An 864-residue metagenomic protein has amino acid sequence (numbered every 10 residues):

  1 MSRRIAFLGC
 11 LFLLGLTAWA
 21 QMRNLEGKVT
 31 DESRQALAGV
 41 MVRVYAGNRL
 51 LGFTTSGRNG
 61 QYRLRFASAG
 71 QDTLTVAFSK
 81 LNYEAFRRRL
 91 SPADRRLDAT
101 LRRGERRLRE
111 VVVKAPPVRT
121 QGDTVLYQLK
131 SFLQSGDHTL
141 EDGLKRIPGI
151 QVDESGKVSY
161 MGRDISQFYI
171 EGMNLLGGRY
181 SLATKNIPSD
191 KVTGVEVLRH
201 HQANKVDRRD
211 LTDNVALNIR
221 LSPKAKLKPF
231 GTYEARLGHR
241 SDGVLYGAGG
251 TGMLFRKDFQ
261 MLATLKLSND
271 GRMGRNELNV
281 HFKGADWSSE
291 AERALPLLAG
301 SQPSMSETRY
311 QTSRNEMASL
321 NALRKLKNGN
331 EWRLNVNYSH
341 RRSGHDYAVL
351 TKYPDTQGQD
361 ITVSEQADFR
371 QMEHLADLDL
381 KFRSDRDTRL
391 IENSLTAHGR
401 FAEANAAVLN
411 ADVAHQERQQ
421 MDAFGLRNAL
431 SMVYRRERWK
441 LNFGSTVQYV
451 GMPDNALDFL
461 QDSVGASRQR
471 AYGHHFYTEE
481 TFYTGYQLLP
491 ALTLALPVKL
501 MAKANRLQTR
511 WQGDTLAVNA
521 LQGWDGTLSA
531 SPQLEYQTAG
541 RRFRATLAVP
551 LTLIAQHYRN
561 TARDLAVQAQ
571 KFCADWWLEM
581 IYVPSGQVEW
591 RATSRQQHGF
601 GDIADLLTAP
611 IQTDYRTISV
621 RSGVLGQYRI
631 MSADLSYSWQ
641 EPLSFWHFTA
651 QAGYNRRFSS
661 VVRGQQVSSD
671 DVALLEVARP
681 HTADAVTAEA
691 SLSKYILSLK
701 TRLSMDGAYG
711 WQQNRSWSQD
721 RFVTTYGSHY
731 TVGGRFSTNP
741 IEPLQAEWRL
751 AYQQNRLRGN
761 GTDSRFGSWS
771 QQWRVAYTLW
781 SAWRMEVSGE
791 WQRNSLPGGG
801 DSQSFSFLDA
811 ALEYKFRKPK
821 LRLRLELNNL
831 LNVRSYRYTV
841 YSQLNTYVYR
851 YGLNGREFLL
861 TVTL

Functional and structural regions predicted by a protein language model:
A20-Q21, K28, R34, N59-R63 (+17 more regions): Membrane-proximal, glycine/serine-rich, low-complexity loop/turn segments characteristic of large bacterial
E32-A46: Short, ordered, surface-exposed loop/turn motifs in non-cytosolic proteins
A46-R49, T73-R89: A short, solvent-exposed loop/turn motif at the edges and junctions of modular extracellular/periplasmic domains
R49-Q61: Short, acidic Ser/Thr/Gly-rich low-complexity loop/linker segments typical of extracellular and cell-surface proteins
S241-D242, Y310-T312, D368-H374, A414-F424 (+10 more regions): Replace "Gram-negative outer membrane beta-barrel proteins" with "bacterial and organellar outer membrane beta-barrel
L323-R341, R370-L409, A414-T561, C573-W576 (+5 more regions): Face-selective signature of the C-terminal outer-membrane beta-barrel domain
G451-P453, I554-H557, G586-M631, Y654-D670 (+1 more regions): Surface-exposed extracellular loop regions of Gram-negative outer-membrane beta-barrel proteins, predominantly
T731-Q754, S764-L864: Conserved C-terminal beta-signal and adjacent last beta-strands/turns of outer-membrane beta-barrel proteins
